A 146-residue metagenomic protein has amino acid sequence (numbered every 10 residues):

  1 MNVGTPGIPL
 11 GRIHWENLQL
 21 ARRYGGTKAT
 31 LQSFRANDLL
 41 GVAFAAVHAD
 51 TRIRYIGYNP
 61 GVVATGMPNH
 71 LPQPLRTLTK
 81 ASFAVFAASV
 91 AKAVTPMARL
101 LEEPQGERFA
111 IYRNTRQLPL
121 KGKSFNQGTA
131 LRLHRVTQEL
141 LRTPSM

Functional and structural regions predicted by a protein language model:
M1-R52, I56-L75, T79-K80: Catalytic loop of short-chain dehydrogenase/reductase
A36, T51, G57, T77-E139 (+1 more regions): C-terminal helical subdomain
